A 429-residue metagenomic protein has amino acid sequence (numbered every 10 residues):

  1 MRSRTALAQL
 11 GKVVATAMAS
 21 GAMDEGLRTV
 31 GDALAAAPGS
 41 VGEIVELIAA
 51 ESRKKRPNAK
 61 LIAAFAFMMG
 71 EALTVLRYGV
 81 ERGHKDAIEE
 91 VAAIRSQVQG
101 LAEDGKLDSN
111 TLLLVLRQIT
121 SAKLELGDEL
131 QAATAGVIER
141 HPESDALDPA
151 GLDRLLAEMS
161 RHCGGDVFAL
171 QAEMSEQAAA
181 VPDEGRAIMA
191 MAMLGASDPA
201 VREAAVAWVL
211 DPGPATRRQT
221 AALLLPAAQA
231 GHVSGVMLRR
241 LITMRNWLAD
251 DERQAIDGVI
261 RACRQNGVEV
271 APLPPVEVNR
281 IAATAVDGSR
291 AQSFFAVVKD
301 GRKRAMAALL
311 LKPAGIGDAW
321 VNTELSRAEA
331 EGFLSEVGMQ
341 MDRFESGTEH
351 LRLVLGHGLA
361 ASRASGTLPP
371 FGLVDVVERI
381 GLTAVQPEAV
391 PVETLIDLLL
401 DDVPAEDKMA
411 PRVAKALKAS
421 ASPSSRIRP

Functional and structural regions predicted by a protein language model:
M1-A207, P214-Q229, M237-P429: Non-catalytic terminal/accessory regions
